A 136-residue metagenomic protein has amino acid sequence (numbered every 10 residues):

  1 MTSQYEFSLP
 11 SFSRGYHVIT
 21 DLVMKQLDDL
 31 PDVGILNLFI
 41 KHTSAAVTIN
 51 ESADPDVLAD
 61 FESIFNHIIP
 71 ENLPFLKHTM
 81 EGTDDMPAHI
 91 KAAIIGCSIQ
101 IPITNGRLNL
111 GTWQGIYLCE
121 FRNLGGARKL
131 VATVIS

Functional and structural regions predicted by a protein language model:
M1-S136: Active-site histidine-anchored catalytic micro-motif
